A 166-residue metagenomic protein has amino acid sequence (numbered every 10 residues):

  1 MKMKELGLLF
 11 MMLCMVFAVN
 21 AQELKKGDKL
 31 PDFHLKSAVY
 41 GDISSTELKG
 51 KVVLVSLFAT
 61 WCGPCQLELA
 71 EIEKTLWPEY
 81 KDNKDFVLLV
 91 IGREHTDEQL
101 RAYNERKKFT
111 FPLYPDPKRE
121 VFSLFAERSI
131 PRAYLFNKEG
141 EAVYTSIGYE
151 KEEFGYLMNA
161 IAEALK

Functional and structural regions predicted by a protein language model:
E5, F17-D32: N-proximal helix/coil linker or "cap" segments that precede and/or mark the start of modular domains
L9-V16: Bacterial N-terminal signal peptides
D32-V53: A short beta-strand-turn-helix
K51-V52, L67-V90, E105: Conserved helix-turn-beta segment immediately C-terminal to the redox Cys motif in thioredoxin-like folds
K51-V53, F58-W61, S129: Short pre-active-site segment immediately N-terminal to redox-active cysteine/selenocysteine motifs in thiol-based
L57-E71: Conserved redox-active cysteine motifs that mediate thiol-disulfide chemistry, especially di-cysteine Cys-X(1-2)-Cys
L89, R101-F136: Short, internal strand/loop/helix patches that form the active-site neighborhood or redox-interaction surface
N137-K166: Thiol-/selenol-based redox modules, centered on thioredoxin-like and closely related oxidoreductase domains
